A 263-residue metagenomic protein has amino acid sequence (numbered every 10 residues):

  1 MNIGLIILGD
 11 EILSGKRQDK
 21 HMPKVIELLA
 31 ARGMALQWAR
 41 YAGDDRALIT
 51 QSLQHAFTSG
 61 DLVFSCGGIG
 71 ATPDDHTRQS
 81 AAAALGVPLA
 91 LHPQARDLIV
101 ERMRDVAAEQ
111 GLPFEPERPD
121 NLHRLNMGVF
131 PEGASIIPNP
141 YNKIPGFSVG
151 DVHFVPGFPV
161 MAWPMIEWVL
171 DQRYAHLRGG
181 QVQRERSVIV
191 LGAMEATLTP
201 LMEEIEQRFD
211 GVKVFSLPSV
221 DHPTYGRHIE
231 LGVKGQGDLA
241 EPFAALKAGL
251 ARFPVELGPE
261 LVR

Functional and structural regions predicted by a protein language model:
M1-A39, A240: Glycine-rich phosphate/diphosphate-binding loop of Rossmann-like nucleotide-binding domains
G4, D61-L62, G128, S135 (+4 more regions): Structural motif
L8-D10, S65-P73, P156-G157, L217 (+1 more regions): Glycine-rich beta-strand-to-loop/alpha-helix junction loops that act as flexible
P23-A83, A90, R104: N-terminal small/polar loop signature for handling phosphorylated ligands or for N-terminal nucleophile
G33, F57-G60, L85-L89, M103-A107 (+2 more regions): Structural signal for hydrophobic packing residues in well-ordered secondary-structure cores of soluble enzyme domains
L48-Q51, H76-L177: Proline/glycine-rich low-complexity loops and linkers
D151-G249: An accessory alpha-helical subdomain
V214, L250-R263: Conserved short beta-strand edge segments in small beta-sheet-based binding/regulatory domains
